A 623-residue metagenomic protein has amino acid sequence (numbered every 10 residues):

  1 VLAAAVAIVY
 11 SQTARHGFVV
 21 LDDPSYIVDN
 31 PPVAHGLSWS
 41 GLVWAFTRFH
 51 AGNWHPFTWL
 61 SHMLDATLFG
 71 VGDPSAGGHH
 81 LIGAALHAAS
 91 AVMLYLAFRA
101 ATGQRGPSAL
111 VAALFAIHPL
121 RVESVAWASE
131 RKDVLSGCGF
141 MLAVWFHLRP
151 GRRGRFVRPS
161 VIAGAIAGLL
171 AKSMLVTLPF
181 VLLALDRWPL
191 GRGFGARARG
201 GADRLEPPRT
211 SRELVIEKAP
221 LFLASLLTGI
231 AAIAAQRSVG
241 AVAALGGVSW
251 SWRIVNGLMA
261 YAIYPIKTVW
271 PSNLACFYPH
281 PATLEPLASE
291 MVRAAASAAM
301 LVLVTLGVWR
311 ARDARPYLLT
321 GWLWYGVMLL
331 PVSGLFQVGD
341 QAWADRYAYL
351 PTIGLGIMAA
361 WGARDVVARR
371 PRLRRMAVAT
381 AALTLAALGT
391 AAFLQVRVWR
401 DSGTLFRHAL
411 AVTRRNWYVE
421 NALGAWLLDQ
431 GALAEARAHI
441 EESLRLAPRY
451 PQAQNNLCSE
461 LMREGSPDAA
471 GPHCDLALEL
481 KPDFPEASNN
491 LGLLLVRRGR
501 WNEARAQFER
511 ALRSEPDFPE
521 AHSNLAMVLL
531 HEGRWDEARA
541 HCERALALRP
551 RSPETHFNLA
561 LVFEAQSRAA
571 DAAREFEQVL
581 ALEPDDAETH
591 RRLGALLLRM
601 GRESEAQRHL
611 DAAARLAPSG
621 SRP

Functional and structural regions predicted by a protein language model:
V1-S459, S466, E479, E486-L493 (+2 more regions): Polytopic membrane enzymes that build or remodel cell-surface glycoconjugates and lipids
V412, L446, L480, S514 (+3 more regions): Structural marker of alpha-solenoid helical repeat scaffolds
E420-L427, H439, A453-L461, H473 (+11 more regions): TPR/Sel1-like alpha-solenoid repeat signature
R591, L598, S604-S619: TPR/TPR-like (Sel1-like) alpha-helical repeat modules
